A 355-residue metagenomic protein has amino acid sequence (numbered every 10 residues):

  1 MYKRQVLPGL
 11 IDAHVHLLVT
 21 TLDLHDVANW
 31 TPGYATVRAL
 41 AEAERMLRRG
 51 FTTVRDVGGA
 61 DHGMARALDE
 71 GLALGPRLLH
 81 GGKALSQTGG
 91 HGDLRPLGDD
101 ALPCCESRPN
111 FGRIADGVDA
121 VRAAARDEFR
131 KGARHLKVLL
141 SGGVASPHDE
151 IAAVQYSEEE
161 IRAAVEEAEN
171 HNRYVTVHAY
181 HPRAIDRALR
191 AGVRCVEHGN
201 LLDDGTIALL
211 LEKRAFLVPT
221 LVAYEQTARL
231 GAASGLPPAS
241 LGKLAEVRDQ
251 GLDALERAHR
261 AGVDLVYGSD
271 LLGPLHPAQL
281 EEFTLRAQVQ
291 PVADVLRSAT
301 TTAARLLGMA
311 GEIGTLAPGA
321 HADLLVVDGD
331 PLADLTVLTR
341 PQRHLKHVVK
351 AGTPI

Functional and structural regions predicted by a protein language model:
M1-Y2: Short, small-residue-biased leader/transition segments that mark boundaries at the very start of proteins
Q5-E70, Q87-R95, E159, R183 (+1 more regions): Metal-associated gating/positioning segment near the N- to mid-region
H16-T20, T53-M64, G142-S146, Y180-D186 (+3 more regions): Active-site environment of divalent metal-dependent phosphoester hydrolases
L18-A35, E44-L47, G75, G82 (+3 more regions): Active-site gating loops and adjacent loop-to-helix segments of metal-dependent hydrolytic enzymes
T21-L24, G92, S146-P147, I185-A191 (+3 more regions): Histidine/acidic-residue-rich catalytic or RNA/ligand-binding cores of hydrolases and nuclease-related proteins
V37-M64, G75-A84, A133-S146, Y174 (+3 more regions): Divalent metal-dependent hydrolysis catalytic cores, especially in the metallo-beta-lactamase
D119-L217, G231-G235, L244-L265, G311: Histidine/acidic residue-rich metal-binding segments in metalloenzymes
N170-N172, P238-A239, V247-P331: His/Asp/Glu-enriched, well-ordered alpha-helical/loop segment that forms or immediately abuts the divalent-metal
